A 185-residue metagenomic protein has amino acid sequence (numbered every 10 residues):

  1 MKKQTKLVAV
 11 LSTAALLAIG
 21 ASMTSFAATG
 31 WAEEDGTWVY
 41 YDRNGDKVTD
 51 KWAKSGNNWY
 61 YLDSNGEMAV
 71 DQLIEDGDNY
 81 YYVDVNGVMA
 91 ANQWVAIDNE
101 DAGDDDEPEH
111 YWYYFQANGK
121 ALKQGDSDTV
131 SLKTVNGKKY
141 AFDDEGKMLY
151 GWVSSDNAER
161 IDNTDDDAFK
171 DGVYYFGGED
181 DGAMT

Functional and structural regions predicted by a protein language model:
K2-T185: Extracellular adhesion/carbohydrate-binding repeat motifs centered on closely spaced tryptophans
